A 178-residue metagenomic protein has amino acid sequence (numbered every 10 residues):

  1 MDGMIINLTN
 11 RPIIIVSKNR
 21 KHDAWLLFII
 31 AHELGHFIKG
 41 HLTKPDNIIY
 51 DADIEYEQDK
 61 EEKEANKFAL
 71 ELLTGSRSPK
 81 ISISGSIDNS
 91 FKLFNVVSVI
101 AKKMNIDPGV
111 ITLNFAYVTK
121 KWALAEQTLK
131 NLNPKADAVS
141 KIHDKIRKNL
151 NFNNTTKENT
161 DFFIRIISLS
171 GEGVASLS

Functional and structural regions predicted by a protein language model:
M1-S178: Active-site hotspot residues in diverse enzymes, especially metal/ion-binding acidic/histidine motifs
